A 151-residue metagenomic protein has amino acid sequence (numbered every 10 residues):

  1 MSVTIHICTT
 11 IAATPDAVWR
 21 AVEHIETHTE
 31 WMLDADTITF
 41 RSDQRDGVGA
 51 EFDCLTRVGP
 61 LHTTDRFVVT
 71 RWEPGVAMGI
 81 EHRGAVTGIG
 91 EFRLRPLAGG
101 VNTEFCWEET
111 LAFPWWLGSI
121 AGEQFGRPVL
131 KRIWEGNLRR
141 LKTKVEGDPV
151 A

Functional and structural regions predicted by a protein language model:
M1-R41, R140, A151: Hydrophobic ligand-binding cavity/cleft-lining segments
S2-T10, E51, H62-T64, A77 (+2 more regions): Intrinsic-disorder/low-complexity, polar/charged segments enriched in Ser/Thr/Lys/Arg/Asp/Glu/Gln
H6, E26-T64, W72-A77: Short beta-edge strand/loop motif at the mouth of beta-sheet-based domains
I7-T9, T56, D65-R71, H82 (+2 more regions): Hydrophobic/aromatic beta-strand elements that line small-molecule binding cavities or substrate pockets in beta-rich
P15-D16, D43-R45, T70-G75, R93-E104: A short, structured loop/turn motif at beta-sheet edges
V18-V22, H28, F52-C54, V69 (+3 more regions): Hydrophobic pocket/interface hotspot
G79-G136: Beta-strand/loop substructures that line and gate deep hydrophobic ligand-binding cavities in soluble
L130, W134, L138, K142-P149: Short amphipathic alpha-helical signal-transduction/dimerization elements
